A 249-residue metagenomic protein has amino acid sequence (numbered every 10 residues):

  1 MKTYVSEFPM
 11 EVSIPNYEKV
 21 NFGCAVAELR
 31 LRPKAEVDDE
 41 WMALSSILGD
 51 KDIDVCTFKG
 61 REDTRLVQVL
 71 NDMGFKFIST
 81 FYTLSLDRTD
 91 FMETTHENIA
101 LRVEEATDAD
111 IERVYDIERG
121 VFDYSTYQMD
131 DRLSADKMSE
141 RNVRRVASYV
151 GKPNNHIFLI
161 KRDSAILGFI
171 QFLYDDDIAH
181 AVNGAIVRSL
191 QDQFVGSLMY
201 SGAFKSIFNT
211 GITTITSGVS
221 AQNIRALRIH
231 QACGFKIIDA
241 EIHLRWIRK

Functional and structural regions predicted by a protein language model:
V20-A35, Y82, D177-R188: Conserved acetyl-CoA binding element of GNAT-fold acetyltransferases
R32-L101, E105-A109, E241-W246: Acyl-donor-binding surface of acyltransferase catalytic domains
E36-S46, N183-I186, D192-I207, R228-A232: Conserved acetyl-CoA-binding loop-helix of GNAT-fold acetyltransferases
D52-I53, A147-F158, H180: A short helix-loop-beta-strand connector motif used in the catalytic cores of GNAT acetyltransferases and, in some
T57-L66, V187, S217-L227, R245-R248: Conserved beta-strand-loop-alpha-helix junction that forms the acyl-donor binding cleft
D63-F77, S197, A221-D239: Conserved active-site alpha-helix within GNAT-family acetyltransferase domains
R102-E118, F122-S125: A short beta-loop-alpha structural element at the N-terminal edge of CoA-dependent acyl/N-acetyltransferase catalytic
N154-I170: Conserved beta-hairpin
